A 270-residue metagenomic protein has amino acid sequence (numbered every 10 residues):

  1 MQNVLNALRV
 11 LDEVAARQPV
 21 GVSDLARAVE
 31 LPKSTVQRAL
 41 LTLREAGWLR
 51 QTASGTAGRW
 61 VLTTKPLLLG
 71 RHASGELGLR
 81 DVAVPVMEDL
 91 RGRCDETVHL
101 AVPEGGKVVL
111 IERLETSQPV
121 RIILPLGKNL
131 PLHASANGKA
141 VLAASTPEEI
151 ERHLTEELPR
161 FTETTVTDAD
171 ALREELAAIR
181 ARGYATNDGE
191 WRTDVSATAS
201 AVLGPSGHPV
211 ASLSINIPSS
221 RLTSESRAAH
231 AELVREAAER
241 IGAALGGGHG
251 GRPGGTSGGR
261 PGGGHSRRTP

Functional and structural regions predicted by a protein language model:
M1-D81, A243-G247, R268: N-terminal helix-turn-helix
M1-V4, R59, T63, E76 (+7 more regions): Short, structured helix-loop boundary elements
Q51-A53, V102, L203-G204: Short, low-complexity Ser/Thr-rich regulatory SLiMs
G55, V61-E156: Amphipathic alpha-helical effector-binding/dimerization core of metabolite-sensing transcriptional regulators
V82-R93, E175, R182, R240-A244: Amphipathic alpha-helical regulatory segments at dimerization interfaces that relay allosteric signals between sensory
P119-T193, S266-R267: Short, solvent-exposed recognition segments
E149-R160, R235-P270: Cysteine/selenocysteine-centered motifs that mediate thiol-based redox chemistry or coordinate metal-sulfur cofactors
D168-A238: Extended hydrophobic
